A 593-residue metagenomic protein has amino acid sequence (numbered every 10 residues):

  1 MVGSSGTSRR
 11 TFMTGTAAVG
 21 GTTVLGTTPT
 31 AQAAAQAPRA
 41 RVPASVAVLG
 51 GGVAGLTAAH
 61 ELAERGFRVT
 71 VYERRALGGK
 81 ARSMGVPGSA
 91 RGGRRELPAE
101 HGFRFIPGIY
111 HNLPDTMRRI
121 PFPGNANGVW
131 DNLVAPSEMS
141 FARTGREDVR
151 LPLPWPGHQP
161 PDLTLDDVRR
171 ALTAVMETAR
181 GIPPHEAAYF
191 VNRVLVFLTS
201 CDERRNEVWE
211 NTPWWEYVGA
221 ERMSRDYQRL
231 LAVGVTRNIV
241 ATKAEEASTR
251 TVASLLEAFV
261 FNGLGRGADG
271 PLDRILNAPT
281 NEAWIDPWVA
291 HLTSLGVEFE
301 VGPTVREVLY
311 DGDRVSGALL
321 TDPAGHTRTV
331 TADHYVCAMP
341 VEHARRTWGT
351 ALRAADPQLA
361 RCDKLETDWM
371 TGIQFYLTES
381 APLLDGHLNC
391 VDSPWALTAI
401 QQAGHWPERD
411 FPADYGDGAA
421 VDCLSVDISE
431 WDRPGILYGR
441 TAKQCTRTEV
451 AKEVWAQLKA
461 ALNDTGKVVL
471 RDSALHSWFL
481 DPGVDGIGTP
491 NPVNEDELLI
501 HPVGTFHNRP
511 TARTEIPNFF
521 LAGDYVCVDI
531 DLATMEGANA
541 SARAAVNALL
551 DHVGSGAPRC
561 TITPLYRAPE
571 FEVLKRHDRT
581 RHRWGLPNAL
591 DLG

Functional and structural regions predicted by a protein language model:
V2-V19: N-terminal secretory signal peptides and thylakoid transit peptides that target proteins across membranes
A44-T70: N-terminal Rossmann-like FAD-binding beta1-loop-alpha1 element of flavoenzymes
A63-G85: Glycine-rich FAD pyrophosphate-binding loop
R91-E186: Dinucleotide-binding Rossmann-like beta1-alpha1 core, especially the glycine-rich loop that anchors the ADP
G181-E307, D311: Active-site/ligand-binding neighborhood in enzyme catalytic cores
G265-L276, L319, A332-H334, M339-R509 (+5 more regions): C-terminal segments that line or cap access tunnels to active or ligand-binding sites in enzymes and enzyme-associated
L309-T329: Conserved beta-strand-loop-beta-strand element in the redox core of flavoprotein oxidoreductases
L550-L592: Active-site-proximal substrate-binding core of FAD-dependent oxidoreductases
